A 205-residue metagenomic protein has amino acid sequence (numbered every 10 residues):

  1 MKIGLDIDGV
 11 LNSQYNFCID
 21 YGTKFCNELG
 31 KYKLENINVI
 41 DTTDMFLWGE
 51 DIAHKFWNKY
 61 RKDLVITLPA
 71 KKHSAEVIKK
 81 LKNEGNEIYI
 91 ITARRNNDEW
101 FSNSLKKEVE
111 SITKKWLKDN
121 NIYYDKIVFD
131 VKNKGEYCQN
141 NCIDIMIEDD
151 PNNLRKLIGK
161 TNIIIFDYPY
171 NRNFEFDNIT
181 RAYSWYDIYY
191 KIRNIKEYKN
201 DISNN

Functional and structural regions predicted by a protein language model:
M1-I52: Active-site neighborhood of HAD-like aspartate-dependent phosphohydrolases
D6, I91-A93, I147, F166: Short hydrophobic segments within beta-strands
Q14, T92-R95, D150: Short, well-ordered beta-to-alpha junction loops that form the rim of enzyme active sites and present histidine/acidic
M45-R61, I88: Short, basic/glycine-rich phosphate-binding loops at helix/coil junctions that contact nucleotide phosphates
Y60-D63, N120: Short, basic, glycine/proline-bearing loop/turn elements
V65-P69, S74-E110: Substrate-recognition element of Asp-dependent hydrolases with the DxDx(T/V) motif
N86, N103-I145, D150-N205: C-terminal cap/substrate-recognition subdomain and adjoining C-terminal extension of metal-dependent phosphatase-like
